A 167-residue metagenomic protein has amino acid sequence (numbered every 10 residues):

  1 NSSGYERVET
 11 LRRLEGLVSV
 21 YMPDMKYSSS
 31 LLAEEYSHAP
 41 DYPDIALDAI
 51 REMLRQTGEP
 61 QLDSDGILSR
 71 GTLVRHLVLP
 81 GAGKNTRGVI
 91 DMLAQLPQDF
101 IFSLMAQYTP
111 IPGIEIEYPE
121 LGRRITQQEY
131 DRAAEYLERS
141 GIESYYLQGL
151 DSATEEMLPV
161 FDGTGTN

Functional and structural regions predicted by a protein language model:
N1-P60, L147: Core AdoMet radical
E59-N167: Auxiliary Fe-S-binding modules of radical SAM enzymes
